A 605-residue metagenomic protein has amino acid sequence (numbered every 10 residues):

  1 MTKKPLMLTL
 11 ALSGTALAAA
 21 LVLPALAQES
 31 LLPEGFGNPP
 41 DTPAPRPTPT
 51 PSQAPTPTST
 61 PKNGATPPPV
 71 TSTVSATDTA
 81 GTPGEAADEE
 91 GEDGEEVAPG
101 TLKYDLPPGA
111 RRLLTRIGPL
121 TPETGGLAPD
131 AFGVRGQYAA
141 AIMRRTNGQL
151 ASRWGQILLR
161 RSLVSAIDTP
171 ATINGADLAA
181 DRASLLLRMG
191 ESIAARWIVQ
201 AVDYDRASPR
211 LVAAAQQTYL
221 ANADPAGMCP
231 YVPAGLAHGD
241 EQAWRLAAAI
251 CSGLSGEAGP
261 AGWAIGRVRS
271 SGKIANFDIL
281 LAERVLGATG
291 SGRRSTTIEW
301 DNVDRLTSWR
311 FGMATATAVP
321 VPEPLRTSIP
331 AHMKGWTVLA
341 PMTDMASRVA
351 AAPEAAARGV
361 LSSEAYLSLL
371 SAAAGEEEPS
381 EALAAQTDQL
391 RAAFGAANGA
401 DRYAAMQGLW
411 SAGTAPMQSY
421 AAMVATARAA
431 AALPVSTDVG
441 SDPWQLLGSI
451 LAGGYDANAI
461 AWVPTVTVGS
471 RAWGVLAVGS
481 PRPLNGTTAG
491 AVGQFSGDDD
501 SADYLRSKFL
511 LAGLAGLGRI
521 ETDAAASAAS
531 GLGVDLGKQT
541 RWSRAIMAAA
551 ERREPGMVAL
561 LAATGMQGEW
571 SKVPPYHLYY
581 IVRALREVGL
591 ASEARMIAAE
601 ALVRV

Functional and structural regions predicted by a protein language model:
L21-A27: Sec/Tat signal peptide C-region and signal peptidase I cleavage site
A27-G118: Compositionally biased, proline/threonine/alanine/serine-rich low-complexity intrinsically disordered stretches
L106-T172, L178-R182: N-terminal, Lys/Arg-enriched amphipathic/low-complexity engagement segments that precede the first folded domain
P122-G133, N147-G148, L163-T172, W197-A207 (+17 more regions): Solenoid-like repeat scaffolds
T172-A179, Y204-A213, H238-A247, G259-P260 (+11 more regions): Generic helix N-cap/helix-start motif at coil->alpha-helix transitions
S184-L187, Y219-A221, I250-L254, I450-G454 (+1 more regions): Hydrophobic/aromatic side-chain positions at a characteristic register within alpha-helices of tetratricopeptide repeats
G227-V321, L476: Extended amphipathic alpha-helical segments with heptad-repeat/coiled-coil character used for oligomerization, fusion
L280-Y455: Long, internal scaffold/assembly segments composed of regular secondary structure
